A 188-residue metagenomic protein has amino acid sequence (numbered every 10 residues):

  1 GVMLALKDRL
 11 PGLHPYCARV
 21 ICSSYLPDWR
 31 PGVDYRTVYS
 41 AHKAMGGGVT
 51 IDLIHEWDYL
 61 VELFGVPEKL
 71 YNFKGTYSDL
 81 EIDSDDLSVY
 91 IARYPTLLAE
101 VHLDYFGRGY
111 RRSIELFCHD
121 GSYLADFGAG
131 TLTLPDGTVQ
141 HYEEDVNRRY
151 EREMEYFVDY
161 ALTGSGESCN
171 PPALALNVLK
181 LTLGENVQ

Functional and structural regions predicted by a protein language model:
G1-Y71, S78: Predominantly a Rossmann-like dinucleotide-binding segment in NAD(P)-dependent oxidoreductases
V2-M3, E56-L60, E151-V158, L179-T182: A general structural signal for well-ordered alpha-helical segments in protein cores
R36-Y39, Y150-D159, S168: C-terminal helix-to-coil terminal segments
A44-I51, Q140-R148: A short glycine-threonine-serine/GTX helix/turn-capping micro-motif
I51, W57-G130, M154-S165: Contiguous beta-strand/loop segments that form the cofactor/metal-binding neighborhood of enzyme cores
D52-H55, R152, N170, L174: A generic structural signal for residues located within well-ordered alpha-helices of large catalytic or ligand-binding
A125, E143-E155, N170: Active-site loop of classical SDR/Rossmann-like NAD(P)-dependent oxidoreductases, centered on the catalytic Tyr-X3-Lys
Y156-Q188: C-terminal helix-rich "cap/oligomerization" subdomain common to oxidoreductases
